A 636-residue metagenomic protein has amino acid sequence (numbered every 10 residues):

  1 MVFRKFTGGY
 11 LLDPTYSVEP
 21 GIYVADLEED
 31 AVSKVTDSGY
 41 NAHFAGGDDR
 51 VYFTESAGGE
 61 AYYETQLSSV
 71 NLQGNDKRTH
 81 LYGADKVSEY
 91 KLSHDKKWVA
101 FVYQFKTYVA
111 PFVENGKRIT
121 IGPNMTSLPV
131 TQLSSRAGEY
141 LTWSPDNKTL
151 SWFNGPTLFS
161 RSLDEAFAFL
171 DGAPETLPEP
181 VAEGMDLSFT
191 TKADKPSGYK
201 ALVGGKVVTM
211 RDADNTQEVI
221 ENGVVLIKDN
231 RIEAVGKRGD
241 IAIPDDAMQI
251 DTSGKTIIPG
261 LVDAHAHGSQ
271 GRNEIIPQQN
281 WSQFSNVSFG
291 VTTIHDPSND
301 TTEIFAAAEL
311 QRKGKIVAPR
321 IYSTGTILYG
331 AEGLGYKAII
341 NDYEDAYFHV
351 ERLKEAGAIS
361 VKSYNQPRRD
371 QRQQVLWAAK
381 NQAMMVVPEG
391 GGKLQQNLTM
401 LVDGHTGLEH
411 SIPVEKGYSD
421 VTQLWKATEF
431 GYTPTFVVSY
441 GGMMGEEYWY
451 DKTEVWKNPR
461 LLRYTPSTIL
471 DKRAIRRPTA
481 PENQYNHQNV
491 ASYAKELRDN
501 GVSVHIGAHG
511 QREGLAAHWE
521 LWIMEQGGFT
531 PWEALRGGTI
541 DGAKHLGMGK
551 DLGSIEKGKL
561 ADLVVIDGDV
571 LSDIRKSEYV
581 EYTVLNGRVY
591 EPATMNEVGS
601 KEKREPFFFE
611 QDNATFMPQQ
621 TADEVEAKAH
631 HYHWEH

Functional and structural regions predicted by a protein language model:
V2-Y23, L27-H43, G47-S68, L72 (+6 more regions): A flexible loop/linker signature enriched in serine peptidases of the S9 family
Y82-S88, P123-T142: Conserved blade-ending motifs and adjacent loop-strand segments that build the rim/top face of beta-propeller domains
V208-V224, K237-G239, L515, T530-L535 (+1 more regions): Acidic, glycine-enriched loop/beta-strand segments at the rims of small-molecule binding/catalytic pockets
A213-I258: Histidine-rich, glycine-flanked metal-binding segment
K255-K313, A331-L334, A338, E344 (+2 more regions): Metal-associated gating/positioning segment near the N- to mid-region
S282-T302, A318-I327, K354-P367, L376 (+4 more regions): Divalent metal-dependent hydrolysis catalytic cores, especially in the metallo-beta-lactamase
H349-P367, S411-G527, W532, A593 (+3 more regions): Active-site neighborhoods of metal-dependent hydrolases
A358-V402, V438-S439, Q484-Q488: Divalent metal-binding pocket/active-site signature
